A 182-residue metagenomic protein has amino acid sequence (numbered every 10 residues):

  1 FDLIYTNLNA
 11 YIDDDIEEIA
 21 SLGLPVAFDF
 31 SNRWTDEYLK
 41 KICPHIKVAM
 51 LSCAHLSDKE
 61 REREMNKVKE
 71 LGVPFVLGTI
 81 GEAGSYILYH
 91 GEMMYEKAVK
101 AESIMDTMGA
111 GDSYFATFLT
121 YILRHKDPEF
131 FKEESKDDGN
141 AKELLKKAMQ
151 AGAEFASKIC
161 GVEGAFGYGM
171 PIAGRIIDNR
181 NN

Functional and structural regions predicted by a protein language model:
D2-K67, A83-G84: Conserved beta-alpha-beta core of the PfkB/ribokinase-like small-molecule kinase fold
E62-N182: Conserved phosphate-binding/catalytic region of the ribokinase-like
